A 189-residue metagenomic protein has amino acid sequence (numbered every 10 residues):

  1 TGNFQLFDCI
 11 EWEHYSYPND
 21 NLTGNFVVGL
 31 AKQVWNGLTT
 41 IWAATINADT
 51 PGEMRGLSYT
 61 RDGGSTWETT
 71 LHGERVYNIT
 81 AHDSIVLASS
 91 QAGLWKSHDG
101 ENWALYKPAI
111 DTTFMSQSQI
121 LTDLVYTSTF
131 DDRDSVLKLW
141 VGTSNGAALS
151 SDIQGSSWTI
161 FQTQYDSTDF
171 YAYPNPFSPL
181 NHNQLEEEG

Functional and structural regions predicted by a protein language model:
T1, W42-N47, S89-A92, G142-S144: Recurrent small/Gly-Pro-centered beta-turn motifs in extracellular repeat architectures
T1-Q5, E11, R55-Y59, G93-K96 (+2 more regions): A short loop-to-beta-strand structural motif that recurs across blades of beta-propeller domains
N19-V27, L71, T112-D123: Short glycine-/Asp-/Thr-/Trp-enriched loop segments that recur within the blades of beta-propeller repeat domains
N36-A43, I85-A88, R133-V141: Entry beta-strands of beta-propeller and related beta-repeat scaffolds
D49-M54: Short, solvent-exposed loop/turn segments at conserved positions within beta-propeller repeat blades
Y126-S167: Blade-level signature of beta-propeller repeat domains, shared across WD40, Kelch, NHL, RCC1 and BNR/Asp-box propellers
T163-G189: Surface-exposed, proline-anchored Ser/Thr-rich loop/turn motifs
